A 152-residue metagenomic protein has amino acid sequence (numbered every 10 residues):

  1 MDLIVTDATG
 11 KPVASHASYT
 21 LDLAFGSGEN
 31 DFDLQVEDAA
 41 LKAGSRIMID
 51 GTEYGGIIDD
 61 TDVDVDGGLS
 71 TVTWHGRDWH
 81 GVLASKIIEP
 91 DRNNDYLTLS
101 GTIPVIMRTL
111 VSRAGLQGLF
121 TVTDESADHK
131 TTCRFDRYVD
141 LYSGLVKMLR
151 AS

Functional and structural regions predicted by a protein language model:
M1-L97, L145-S152: Assembly/oligomerization scaffold segments
T71, R77-S152: Charged- and aromatic-enriched interaction segments used to assemble and dock large macromolecular complexes
